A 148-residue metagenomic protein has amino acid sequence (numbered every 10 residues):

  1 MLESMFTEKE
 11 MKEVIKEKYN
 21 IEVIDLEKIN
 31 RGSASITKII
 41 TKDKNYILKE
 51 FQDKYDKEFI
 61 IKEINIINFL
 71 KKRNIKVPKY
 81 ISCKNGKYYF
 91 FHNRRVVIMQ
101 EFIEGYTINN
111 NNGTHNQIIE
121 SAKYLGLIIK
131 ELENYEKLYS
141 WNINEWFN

Functional and structural regions predicted by a protein language model:
M1-D25: Juxta-kinase regulatory segment immediately upstream of eukaryotic protein kinase catalytic domains
K18-T41: ATP-binding glycine-rich phosphate-binding loop
E27-N30, K79-S82, Y139: Short beta-strand
S35-I60: ATP-binding glycine-rich loop module of kinase domains
Q52-R95, N116-I119: A conserved alpha-helical element in kinase catalytic cores
N93-Y106: Conserved short submotifs of the Hanks-type protein kinase catalytic core that shape the nucleotide-binding pocket
T107-G113: AlphaC helix of the protein kinase catalytic domain
H115-N148: A cross-family kinase active-site recognition segment
